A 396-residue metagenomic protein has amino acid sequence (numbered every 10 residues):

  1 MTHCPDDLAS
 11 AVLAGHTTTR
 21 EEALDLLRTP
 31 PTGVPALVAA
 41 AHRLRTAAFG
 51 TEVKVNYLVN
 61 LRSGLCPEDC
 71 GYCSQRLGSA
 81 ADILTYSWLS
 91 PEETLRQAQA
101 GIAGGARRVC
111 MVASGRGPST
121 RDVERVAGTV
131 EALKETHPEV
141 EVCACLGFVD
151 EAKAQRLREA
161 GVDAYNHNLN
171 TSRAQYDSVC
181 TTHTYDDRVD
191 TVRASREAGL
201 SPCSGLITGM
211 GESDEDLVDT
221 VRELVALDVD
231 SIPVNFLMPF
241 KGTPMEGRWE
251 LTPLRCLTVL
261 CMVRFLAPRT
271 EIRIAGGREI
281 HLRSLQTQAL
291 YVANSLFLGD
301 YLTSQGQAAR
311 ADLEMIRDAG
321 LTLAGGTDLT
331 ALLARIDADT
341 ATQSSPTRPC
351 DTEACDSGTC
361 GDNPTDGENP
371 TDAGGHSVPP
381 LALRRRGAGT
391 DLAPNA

Functional and structural regions predicted by a protein language model:
M1-T32, R96, I102, V225-A396: Auxiliary Fe-S-binding modules of radical SAM enzymes
C4, P31-L37, H42, E212 (+1 more regions): Zinc-dependent deaminase catalytic domain
G15, A41, C70, M111 (+5 more regions): Conserved, mostly hydrophobic/aromatic
T19, L77-G205, G209-M210, D214-L227: Conserved Radical SAM active-site core
A36-S79, L89-C110: N-terminal pre-triad scaffold of radical SAM enzymes
H42-R43, E131, C261, T287: Active-site phosphate/pyrophosphate- and oxyanion-stabilizing loops and adjacent acidic/basic residues in soluble
V53-Y57, V109, V142-A144, Y165-H167 (+4 more regions): Hydrophobic faces of well-ordered beta-strands that scaffold small-molecule active sites in alpha/beta enzyme cores
L58-V59, L146, T184, L206-G209 (+4 more regions): Glycine- and other small-residue-rich loops at beta-strand/loop junctions that grip anionic moieties
